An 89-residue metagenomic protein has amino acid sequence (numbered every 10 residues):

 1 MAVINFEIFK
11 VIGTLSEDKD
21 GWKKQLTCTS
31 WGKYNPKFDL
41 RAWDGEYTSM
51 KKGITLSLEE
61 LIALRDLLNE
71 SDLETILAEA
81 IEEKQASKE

Functional and structural regions predicted by a protein language model:
M1-E89: Positively charged, low-complexity terminal tracts and the immediately adjacent first secondary-structure elements
